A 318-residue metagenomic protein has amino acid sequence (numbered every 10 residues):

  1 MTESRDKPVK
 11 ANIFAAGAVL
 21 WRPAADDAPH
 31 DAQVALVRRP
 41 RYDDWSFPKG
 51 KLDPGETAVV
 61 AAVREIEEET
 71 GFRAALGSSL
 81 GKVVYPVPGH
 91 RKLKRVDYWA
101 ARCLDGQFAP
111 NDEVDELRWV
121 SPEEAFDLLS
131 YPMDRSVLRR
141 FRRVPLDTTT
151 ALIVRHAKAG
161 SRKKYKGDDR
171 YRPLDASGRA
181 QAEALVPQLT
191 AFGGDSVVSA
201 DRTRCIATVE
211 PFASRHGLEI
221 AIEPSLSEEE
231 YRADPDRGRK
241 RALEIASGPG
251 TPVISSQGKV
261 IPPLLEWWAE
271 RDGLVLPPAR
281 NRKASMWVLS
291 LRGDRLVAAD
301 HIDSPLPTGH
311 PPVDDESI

Functional and structural regions predicted by a protein language model:
T2-F47, A151-H156: N-terminal strand-loop-strand
P29-F72, Y165-R172, S177: Conserved Nudix-box catalytic region and its N-terminal flanking loop in Nudix hydrolases and closely related
D43-D44, F108-S161, Y165, R170: Nudix hydrolase/Nudix homology domain
G50, D147-A233, R239, P262 (+2 more regions): Active-site-proximal alpha-helix that buttresses catalytic centers in soluble enzyme cores
L52-S78, V83-S136: Unchanged
D134-S136, R143, R239, P263-E266 (+3 more regions): Non-catalytic terminal regions with compositionally biased, polar/charged low complexity
G194-A221, S290-I318: Conserved histidine-centered catalytic loops in small-molecule metabolism enzymes
R239-V297: Active-site-adjacent alpha-helix immediately C-terminal to a catalytic or transition-state-stabilizing loop
